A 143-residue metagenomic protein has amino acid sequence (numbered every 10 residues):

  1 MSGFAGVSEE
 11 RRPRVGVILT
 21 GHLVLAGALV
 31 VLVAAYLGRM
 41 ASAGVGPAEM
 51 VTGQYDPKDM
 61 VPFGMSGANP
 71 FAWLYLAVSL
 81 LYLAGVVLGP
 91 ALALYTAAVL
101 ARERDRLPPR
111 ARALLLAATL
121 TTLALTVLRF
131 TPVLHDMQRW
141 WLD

Functional and structural regions predicted by a protein language model:
G3-L76: Membrane-associated alpha-helix detector
V7-I18, G89-L116: Cytoplasmic membrane-interface segments at the C-terminal ends of transmembrane helices
G16-L23, L76, L80-L83, P109-L120: Alpha-helical transmembrane segments of integral membrane proteins
G21-L37, V87-A93, T119-T126: Canonical alpha-helical transmembrane segments of integral membrane proteins
A35-S42, A98-R102, L128: Juxtamembrane cytosolic interface motif at the C-terminal end of transmembrane helices
V45, A101-D105, Q138-W141: Membrane-interfacial segments
F63-R102: Short alpha-helical packing/oligomerization segments
L128-D143: Juxtamembrane boundary at the C-terminal end of a transmembrane helix
